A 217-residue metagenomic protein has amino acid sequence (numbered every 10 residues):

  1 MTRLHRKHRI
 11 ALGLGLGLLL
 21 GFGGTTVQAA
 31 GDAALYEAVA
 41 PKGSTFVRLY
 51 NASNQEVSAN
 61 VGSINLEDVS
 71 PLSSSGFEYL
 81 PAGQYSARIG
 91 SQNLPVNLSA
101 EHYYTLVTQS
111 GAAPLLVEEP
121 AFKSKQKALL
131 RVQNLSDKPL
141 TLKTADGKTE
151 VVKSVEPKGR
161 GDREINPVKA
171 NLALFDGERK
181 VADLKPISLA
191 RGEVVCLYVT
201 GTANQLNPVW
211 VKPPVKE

Functional and structural regions predicted by a protein language model:
T2-L14: Bacterial N-terminal signal peptides that target proteins for export
H8, G24-V27: Short, intrinsically disordered, low-complexity terminal segments
G13-G23: Bacterial N-terminal signal peptides
Q28-E217: Intrinsically disordered, low-complexity polar regions and short flexible loop motifs
